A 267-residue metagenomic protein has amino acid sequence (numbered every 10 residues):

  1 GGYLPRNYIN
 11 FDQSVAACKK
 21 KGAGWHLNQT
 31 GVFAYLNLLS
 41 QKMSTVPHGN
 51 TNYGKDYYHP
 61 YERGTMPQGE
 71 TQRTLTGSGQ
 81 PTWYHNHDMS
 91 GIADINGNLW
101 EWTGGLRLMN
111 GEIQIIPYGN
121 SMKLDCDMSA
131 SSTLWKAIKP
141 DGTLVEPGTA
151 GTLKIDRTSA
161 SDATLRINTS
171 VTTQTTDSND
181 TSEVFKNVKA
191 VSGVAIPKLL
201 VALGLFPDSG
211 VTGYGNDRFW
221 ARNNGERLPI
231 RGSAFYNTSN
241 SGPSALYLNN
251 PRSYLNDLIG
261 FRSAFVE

Functional and structural regions predicted by a protein language model:
G1-I95, D125: Short aromatic-cysteine micro-motif
P5-A16, A23-G24, N28, M109 (+1 more regions): Disulfide-stabilized, aromatic/cysteine-rich ligand-recognition loop
W100-E101: Generic structural signal for well-ordered beta-strand positions
I115: Active-site loop architecture of trypsin-fold serine endopeptidases
